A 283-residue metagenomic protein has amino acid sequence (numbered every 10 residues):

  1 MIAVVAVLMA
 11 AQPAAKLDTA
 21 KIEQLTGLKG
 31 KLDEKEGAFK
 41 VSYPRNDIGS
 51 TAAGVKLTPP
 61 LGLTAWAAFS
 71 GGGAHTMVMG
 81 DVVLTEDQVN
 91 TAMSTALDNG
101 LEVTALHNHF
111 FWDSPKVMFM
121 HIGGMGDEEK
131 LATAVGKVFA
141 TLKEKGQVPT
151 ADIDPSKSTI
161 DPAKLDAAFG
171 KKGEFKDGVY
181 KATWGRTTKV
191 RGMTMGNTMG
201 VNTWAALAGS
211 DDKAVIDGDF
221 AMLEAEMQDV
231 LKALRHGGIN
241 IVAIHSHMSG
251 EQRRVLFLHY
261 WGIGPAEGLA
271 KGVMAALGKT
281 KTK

Functional and structural regions predicted by a protein language model:
I2-Q12: Hydrophobic h-region of N-terminal signal peptides that target proteins for export in Gram-negative bacteria
A11-K16, A20, A65-D87, M125-D127 (+4 more regions): Terminal, regulation- and interaction-focused segments at domain boundaries
P13-Q24, G30-G49, A140-G185, K189-G192 (+1 more regions): Intrinsic disorder/low-complexity detector
A52-A68, R186-G209, I244: Intrinsic, low-complexity N-terminal interaction/targeting segments
T58-P60, T85-W112, T194-G200, E224-S249: Extended intrinsically disordered, low-complexity coil regions enriched in Ser, Thr, Gly, Ala and often Pro
A65-S70, M118-M125, G136, T203-L207 (+3 more regions): A conserved regulatory-domain signal marking ACT and ACT-like small-molecule sensing domains and adjacent regulatory
L84-V89, T95-T104, S114-P155, G262-K281: Hydrophobic, ordered structural segments
N108-F119, P149-K157, S246-F257: Short proline/glycine- and acidic-rich turn/helix-capping motifs at secondary-structure junctions
